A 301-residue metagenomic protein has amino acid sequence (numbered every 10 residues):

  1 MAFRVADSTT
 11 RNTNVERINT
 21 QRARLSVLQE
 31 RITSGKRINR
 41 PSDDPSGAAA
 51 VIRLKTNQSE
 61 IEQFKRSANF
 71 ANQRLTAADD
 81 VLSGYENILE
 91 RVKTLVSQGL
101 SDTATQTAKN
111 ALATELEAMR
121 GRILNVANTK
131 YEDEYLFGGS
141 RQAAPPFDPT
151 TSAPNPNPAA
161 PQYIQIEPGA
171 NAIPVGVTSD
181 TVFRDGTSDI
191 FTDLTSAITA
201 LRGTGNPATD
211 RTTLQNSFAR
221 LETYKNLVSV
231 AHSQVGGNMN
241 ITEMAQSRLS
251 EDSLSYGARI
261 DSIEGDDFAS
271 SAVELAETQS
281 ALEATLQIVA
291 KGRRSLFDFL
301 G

Functional and structural regions predicted by a protein language model:
M1-Q142, T199-G301: Amphipathic alpha-helical polymerization modules
A144-N206: Cysteine-poor, low-complexity segments in flexible/peripheral regions
